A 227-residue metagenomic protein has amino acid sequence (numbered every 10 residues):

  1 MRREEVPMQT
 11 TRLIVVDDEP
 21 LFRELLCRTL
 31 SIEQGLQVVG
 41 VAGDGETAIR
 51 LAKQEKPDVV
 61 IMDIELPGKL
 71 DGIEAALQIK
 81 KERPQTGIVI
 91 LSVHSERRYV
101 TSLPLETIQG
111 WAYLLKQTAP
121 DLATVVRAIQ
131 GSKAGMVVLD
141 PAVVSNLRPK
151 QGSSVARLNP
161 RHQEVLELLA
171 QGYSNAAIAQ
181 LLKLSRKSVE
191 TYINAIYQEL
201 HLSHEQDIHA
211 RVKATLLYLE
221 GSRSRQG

Functional and structural regions predicted by a protein language model:
Q9-F22, L26-L30: Conserved acidic segment of CheY-like receiver
D17, D63-I64, S92: Active-site residues of response regulator receiver
V41-V59: Acidic, metal-coordinating helix/loop segments flanking the phosphotransfer/catalytic sites of two-component signaling
D44-T47, G68-E74: Acidic catalytic/metal-coordinating carboxylates
R50, I73-Q85, R97, T101-L105: Short amphipathic alpha-helix used as the core "switch/output" element in two-component signaling
V100-A156, V212: Short, flexible helix-to-coil linker/hinge segments that flank and couple to helix-turn-helix
P141, S145-N194, L216: Helix-turn-helix DNA-binding segment
N194-G227: Basic, Lys/Arg-enriched C-terminal extension of HTH/homeodomain DNA-binding domains
